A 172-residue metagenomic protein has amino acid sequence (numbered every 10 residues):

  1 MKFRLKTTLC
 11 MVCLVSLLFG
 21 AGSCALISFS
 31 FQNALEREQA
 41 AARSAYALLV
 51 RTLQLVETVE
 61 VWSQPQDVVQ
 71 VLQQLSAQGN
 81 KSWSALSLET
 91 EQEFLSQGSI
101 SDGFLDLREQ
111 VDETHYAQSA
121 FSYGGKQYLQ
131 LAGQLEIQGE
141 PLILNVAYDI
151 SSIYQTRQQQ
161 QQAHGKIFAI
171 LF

Functional and structural regions predicted by a protein language model:
M1-L86: Juxtamembrane segments flanking the first transmembrane helix of membrane-anchored signal-transduction proteins
S16, Q159-F172: Cytoplasm-proximal transmembrane signaling helix
S76, L144-A147: Amphipathic alpha-helical bundle/coiled-coil segments
S87-Q92: Short acidic/glycine-rich beta-turn/loop cap or linker motifs at sensory/regulatory domain boundaries that couple input
E93-K126: Extracytoplasmic/periplasmic sensor domains and loops in membrane signaling proteins
E93-L95, E136-P141: Short, solvent-exposed loop/turn segments that connect beta-strands within catalytic domains and beta-strand-rich
G124-Q134, L142-I143: A short beta-strand signature within small-molecule sensing/ligand-binding domains used in signal transduction
I137, V146-G165: Helix-start (N-cap) segments at beta->loop->alpha junctions that couple sensory/regulatory domains to adjoining helices
